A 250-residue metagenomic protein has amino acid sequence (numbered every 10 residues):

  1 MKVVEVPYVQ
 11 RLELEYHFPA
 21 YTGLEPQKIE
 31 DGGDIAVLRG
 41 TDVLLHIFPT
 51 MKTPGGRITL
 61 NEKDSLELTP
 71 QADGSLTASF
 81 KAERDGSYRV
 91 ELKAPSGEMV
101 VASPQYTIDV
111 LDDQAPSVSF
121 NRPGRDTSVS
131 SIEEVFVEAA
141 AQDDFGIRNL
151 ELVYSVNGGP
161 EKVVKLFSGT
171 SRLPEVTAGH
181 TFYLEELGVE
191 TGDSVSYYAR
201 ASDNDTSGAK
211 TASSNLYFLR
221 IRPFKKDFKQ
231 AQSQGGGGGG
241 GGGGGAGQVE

Functional and structural regions predicted by a protein language model:
M1-G239, V249-E250: Surface-exposed loop/turn and intrinsically disordered segments
G243-G247: An acidic-aromatic substrate-binding cleft motif
